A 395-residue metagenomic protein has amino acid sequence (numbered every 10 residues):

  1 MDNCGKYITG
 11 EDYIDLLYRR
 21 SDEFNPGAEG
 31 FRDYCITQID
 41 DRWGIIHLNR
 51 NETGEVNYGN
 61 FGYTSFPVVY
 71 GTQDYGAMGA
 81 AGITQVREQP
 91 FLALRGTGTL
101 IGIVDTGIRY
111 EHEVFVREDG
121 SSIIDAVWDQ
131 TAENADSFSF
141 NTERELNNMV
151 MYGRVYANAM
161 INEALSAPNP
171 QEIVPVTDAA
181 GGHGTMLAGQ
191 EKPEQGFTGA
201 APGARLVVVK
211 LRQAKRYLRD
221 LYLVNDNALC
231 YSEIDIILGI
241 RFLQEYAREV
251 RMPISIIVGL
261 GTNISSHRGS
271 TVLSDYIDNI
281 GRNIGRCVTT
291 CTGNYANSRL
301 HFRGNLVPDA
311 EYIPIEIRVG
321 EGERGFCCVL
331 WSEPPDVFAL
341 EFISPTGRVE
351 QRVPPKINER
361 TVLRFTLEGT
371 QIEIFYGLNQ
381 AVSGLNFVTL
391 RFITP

Functional and structural regions predicted by a protein language model:
M1-L100, G107-I123: Autoinhibitory propeptides
D33-Y34, A204, L211-Q213, L218-I237 (+2 more regions): Extended charged low-complexity segments that act as oligomerization/scaffolding linkers
P67-V69, L211, L238-R268, C291: Short acidic, glycine-rich surface-loop motifs adjacent to enzyme active sites
Q89-S232, P335-D336: Subtilisin-like serine protease catalytic core
G107-R109, G261-N263, G293-N297: Catalytic metal-binding/acid-base residues of hydrolase active sites
V116-S121, Y222-N227, S270-Y276, R303-D309 (+1 more regions): Short secondary-structure boundary/capping segments
A135-D136, N141-R144, V150, G189-K192 (+2 more regions): Substrate-binding/charge-relay-adjacent region of secreted/lumenal peptidase catalytic domains
S255-I256, L273-P308: Catalytic cores of secreted or luminal carbohydrate-active enzymes
